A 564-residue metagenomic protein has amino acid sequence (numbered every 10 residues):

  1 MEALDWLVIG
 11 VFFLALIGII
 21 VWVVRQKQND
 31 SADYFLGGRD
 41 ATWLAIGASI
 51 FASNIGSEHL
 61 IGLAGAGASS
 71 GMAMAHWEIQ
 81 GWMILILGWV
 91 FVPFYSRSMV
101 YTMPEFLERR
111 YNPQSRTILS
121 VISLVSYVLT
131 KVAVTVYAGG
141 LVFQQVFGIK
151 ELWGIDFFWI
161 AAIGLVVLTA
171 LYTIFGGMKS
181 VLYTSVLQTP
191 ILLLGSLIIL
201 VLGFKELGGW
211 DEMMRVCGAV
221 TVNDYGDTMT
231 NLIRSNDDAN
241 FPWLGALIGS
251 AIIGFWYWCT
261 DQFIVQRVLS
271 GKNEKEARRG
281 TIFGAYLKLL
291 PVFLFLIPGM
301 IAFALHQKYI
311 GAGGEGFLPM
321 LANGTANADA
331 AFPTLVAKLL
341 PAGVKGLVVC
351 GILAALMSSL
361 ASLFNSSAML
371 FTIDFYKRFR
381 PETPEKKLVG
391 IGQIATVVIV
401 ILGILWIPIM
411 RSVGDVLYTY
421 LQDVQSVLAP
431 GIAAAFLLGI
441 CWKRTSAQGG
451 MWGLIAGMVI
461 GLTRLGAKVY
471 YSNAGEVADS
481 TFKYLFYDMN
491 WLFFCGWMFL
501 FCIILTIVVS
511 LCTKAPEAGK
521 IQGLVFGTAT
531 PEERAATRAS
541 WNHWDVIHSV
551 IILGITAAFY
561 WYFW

Functional and structural regions predicted by a protein language model:
M1-W564: Membrane-embedded helix-loop-helix hairpins and adjacent transmembrane boundary segments in multi-pass transporters
